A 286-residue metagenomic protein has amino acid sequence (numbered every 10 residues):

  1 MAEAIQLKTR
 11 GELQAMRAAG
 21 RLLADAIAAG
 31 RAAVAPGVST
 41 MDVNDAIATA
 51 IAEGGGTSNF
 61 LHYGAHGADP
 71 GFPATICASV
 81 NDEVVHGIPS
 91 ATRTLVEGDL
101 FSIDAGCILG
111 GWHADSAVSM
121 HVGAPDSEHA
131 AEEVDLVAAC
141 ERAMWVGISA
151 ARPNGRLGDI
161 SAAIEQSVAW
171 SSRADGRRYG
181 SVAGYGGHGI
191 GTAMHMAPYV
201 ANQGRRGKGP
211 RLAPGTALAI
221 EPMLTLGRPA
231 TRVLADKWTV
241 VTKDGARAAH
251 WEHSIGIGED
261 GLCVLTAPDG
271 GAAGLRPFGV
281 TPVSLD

Functional and structural regions predicted by a protein language model:
M1-D286: Active-site neighborhoods and metal-handling regions in enzymes and metal-associated proteins
